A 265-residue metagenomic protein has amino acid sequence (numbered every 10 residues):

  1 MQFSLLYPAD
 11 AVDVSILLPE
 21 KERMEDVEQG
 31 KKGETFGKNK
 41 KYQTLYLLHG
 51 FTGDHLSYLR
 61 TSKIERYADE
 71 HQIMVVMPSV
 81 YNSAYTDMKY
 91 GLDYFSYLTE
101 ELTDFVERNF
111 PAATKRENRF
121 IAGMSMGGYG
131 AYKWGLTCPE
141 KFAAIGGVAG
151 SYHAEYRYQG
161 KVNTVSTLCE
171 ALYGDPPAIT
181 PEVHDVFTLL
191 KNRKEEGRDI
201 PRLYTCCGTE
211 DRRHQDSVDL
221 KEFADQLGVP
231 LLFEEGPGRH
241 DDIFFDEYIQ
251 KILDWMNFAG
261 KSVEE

Functional and structural regions predicted by a protein language model:
M1-E265: Non-catalytic cap/lid and distal C-terminal segments of serine-dependent acyl enzymes
